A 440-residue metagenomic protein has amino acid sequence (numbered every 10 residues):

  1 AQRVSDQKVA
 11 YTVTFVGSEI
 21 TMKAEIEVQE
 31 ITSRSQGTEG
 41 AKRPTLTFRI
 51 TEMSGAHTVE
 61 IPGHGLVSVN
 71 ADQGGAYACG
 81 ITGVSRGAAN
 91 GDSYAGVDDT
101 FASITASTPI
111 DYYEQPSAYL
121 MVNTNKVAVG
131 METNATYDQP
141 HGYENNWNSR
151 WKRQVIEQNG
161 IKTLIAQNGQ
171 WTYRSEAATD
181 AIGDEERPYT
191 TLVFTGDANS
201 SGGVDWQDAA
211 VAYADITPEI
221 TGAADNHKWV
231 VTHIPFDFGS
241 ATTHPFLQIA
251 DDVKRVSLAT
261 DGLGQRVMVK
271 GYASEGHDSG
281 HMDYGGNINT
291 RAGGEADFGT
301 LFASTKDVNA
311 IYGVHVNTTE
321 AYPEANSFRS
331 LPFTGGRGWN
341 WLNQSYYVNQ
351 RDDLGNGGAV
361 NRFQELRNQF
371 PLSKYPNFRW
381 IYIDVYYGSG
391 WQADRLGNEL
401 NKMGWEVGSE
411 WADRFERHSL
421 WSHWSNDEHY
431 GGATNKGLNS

Functional and structural regions predicted by a protein language model:
A1-V267, G271-S274, N289-R291, V308-I311: Carbohydrate-recognition beta-sandwich/jelly-roll modules in extracellular/periplasmic carbohydrate-active proteins
Y11-V13, I50, I61, V267 (+4 more regions): Generic structural hydrophobic/aromatic packing signal, biased to beta-strands
T51-G55, H64-L66, K270-S274, N317-A321 (+2 more regions): An acidic- and aromatic-residue-enriched active-site/binding cleft used to recognize and process polar
S85-G87, L301-K306, Y347-D353, F415-W424 (+1 more regions): Low-complexity, flexible helical/coil segments
T221-W380: Aromatic-lined carbohydrate-binding/catalytic grooves of carbohydrate-active enzymes
H277-Y284, A321-T334, G390-R395, R414-N439: Substrate-binding cleft/loops of secretory-pathway carbohydrate-active enzymes
T300-L301, Y312, V316, W405-E410 (+1 more regions): Compact beta-rich and alpha/beta scaffold cores in large eukaryotic transport/transcription complexes and associated
Q350-R417: Active-site neighborhood of glycoside hydrolase catalytic domains
